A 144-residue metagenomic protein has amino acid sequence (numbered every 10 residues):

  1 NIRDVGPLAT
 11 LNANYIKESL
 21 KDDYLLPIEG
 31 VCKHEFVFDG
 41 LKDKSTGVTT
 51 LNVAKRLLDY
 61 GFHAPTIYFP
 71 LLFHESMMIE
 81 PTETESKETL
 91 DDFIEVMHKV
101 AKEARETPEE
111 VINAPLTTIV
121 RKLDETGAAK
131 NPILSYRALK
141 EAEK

Functional and structural regions predicted by a protein language model:
I2-K144: Non-catalytic terminal extensions of PLP-dependent enzymes
